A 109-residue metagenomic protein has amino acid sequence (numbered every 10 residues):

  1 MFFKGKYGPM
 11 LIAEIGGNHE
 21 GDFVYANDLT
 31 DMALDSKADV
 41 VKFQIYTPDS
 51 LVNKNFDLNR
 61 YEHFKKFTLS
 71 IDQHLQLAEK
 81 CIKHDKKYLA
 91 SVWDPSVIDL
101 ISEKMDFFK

Functional and structural regions predicted by a protein language model:
M1, A26-V41: Short amphipathic alpha-helices and their capping/turn segments at secondary-structure boundaries
M1-A13: N-terminal amphipathic alpha-helix/helix-capping segment at the start of soluble metabolic enzymes
E14, A33, I101: Conserved, mostly hydrophobic/aromatic
G16-N18, Q44-P48, W93-P95: Active-site beta-loop-alpha junctions enriched in small/polar residues
D22-A33, V92-I98: Short, acidic/polar
S36-L69: Glycine-rich, proline-tolerant flexible connector loops at the mouths of alpha/beta enzymes
K37, S102-F108: Glycine-enriched alpha-helix->loop->beta-strand junction motifs that scaffold or abut catalytic
F64-L69, K86-D94, D106-K109: Catalytic beta/alpha-barrel core
